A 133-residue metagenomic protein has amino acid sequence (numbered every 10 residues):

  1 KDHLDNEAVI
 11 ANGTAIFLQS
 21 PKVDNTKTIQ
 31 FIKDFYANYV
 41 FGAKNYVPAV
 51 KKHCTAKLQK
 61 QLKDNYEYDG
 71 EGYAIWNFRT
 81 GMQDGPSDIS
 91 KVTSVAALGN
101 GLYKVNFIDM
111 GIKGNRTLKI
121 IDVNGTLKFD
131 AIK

Functional and structural regions predicted by a protein language model:
K1-F17, K113-K133: Short beta-strand edge/turn micro-motifs at domain boundaries
Q19-P21: Surface-exposed beta-loop interaction hotspot
V23-A43: Short, aromatic-enriched amphipathic alpha-helices that serve as compact interaction elements
N25-I29, A56, N65-E67, T117: Alpha-helical interaction segments
I32-F35, V92-V95, Y103-V105, L118-I120 (+1 more regions): Hydrophobic beta-strand residues in large extracellular and virion-surface proteins
A43-E71: Short, well-ordered alpha-helical segments enriched in acidic and aromatic residues
L62-I112: Surface-exposed, charged secondary-structure patches
